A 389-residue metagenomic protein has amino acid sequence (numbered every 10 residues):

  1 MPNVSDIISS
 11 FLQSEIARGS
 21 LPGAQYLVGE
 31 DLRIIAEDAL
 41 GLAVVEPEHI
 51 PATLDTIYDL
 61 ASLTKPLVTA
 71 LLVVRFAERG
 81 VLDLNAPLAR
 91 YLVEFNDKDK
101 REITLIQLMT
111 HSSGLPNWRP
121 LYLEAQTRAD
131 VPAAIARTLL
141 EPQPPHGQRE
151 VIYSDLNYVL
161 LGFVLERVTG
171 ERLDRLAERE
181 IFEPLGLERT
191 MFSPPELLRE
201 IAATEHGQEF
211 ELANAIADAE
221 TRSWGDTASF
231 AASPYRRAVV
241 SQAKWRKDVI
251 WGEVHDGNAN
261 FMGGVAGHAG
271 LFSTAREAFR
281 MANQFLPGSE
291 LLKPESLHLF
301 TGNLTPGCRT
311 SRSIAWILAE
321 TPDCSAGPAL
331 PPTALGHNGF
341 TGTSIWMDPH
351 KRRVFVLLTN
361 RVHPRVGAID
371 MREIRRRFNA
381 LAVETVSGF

Functional and structural regions predicted by a protein language model:
P2-L60, V81-D83, A368, R372: Short, conserved catalytic-motif segment at the N-terminal edge
D6-Q13, L32, D59-N85, L161-E166 (+2 more regions): Active-site SXXK
Q13-E15, I57, G147-Q148, L330-L335 (+1 more regions): Short, P/G- and charge-enriched loop/turn segments at secondary-structure junctions
P22-A24, T341-S344: Short loop/turn microsegments at loop-to-beta-strand junctions
D83-K98, E183-L185: Short, glycine/proline-biased beta-turn/loop segments that scaffold the active-site neighborhood
K98-P332: Short, surface-exposed loop or secondary-structure junction motifs that flank catalytic or metal-binding residues
I345-W346, R352-N360, R365: Short, well-ordered beta-strand elements
V362-F389: Generic C-terminus detector
